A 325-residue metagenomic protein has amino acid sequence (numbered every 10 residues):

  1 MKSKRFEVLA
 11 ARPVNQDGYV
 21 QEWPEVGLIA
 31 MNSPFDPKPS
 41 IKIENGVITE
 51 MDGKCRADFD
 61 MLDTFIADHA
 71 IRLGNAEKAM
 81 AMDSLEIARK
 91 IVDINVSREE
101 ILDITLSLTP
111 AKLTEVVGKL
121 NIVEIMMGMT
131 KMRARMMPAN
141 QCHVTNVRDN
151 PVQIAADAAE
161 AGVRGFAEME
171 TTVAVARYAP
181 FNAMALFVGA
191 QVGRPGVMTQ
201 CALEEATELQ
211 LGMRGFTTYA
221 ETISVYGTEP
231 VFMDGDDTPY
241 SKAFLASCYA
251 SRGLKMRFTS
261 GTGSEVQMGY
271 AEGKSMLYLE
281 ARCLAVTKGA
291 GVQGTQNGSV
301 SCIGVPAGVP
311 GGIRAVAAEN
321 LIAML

Functional and structural regions predicted by a protein language model:
M1-A155, V163, E170-L325: Anaerobic metallocofactor- and corrinoid-dependent redox/one-carbon enzyme cores, especially those from methanogenesis
